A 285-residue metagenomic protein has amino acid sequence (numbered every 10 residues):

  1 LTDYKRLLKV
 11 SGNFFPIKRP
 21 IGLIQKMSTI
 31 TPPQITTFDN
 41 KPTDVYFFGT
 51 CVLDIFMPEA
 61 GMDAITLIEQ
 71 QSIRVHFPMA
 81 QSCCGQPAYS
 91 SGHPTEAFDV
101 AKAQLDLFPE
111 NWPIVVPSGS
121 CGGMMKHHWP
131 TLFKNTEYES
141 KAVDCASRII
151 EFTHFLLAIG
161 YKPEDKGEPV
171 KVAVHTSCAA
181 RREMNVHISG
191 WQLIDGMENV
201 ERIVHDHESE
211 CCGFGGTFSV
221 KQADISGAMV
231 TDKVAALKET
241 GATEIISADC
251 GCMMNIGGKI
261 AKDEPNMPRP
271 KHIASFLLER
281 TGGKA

Functional and structural regions predicted by a protein language model:
L7, F14-F15, K26-A285: Iron-sulfur cluster-binding electron-transfer modules in prokaryotic oxidoreductases
